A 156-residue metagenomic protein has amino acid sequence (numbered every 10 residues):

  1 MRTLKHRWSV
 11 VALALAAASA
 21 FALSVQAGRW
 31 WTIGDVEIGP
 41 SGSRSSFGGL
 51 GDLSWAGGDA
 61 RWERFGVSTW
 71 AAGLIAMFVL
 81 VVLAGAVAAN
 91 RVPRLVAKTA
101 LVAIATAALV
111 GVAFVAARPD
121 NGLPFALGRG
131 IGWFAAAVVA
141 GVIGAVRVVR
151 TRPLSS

Functional and structural regions predicted by a protein language model:
M1-V36, V148-S156: Cytosolic juxtamembrane helix and N-cap/initiation of the first transmembrane helix
T3-K5, R61-F65, V92-V96, G122-R129: Membrane-interfacial loop-to-transmembrane-helix junctions in polytopic alpha-helical membrane proteins
S9-V11, R94-I104: Membrane-interfacial loop-to-transmembrane alpha-helix junctions, especially the N-terminal start
A12, A16, G66-A89, A103-A113: Hydrophobic alpha-helical transmembrane segments
S24, V67-V81, W133-I143: Alpha-helical membrane-embedding segments and immediately adjacent membrane-interface amphipathic helices
V25-T69: Long, glycine/tryptophan/cysteine-rich extracytoplasmic
R61-E63, V79-A97, V149: Juxtamembrane helix-break-helix junctions at the cytosolic face of small multi-pass alpha-helical membrane proteins
A103-S156: Alpha-helical transmembrane segments of multi-pass integral membrane proteins, characterized by long hydrophobic
